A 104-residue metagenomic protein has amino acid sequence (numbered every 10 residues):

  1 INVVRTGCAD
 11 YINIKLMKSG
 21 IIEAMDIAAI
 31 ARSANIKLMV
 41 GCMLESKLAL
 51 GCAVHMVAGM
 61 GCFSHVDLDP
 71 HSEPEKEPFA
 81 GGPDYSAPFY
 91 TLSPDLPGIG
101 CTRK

Functional and structural regions predicted by a protein language model:
I1-A49, K76-Y85: Catalytic core of soluble alpha/beta enzymes
T6, M43-K104: Flexible C-terminal active-site loop/helix
